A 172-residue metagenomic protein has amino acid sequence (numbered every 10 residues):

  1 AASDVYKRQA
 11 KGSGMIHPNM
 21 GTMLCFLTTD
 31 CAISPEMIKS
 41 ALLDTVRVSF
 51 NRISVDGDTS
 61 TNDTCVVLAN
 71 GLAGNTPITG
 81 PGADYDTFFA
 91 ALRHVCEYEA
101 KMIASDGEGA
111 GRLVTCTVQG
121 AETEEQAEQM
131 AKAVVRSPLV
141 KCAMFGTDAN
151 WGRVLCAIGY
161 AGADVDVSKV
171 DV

Functional and structural regions predicted by a protein language model:
A2-Y6: Short, small-residue-biased leader/transition segments that mark boundaries at the very start of proteins
G14, T28, L43-V46, F50 (+8 more regions): Signal for well-folded cores of large energy- and translation-related assemblies
G14-G74: Mobile "lid/hinge" segments at catalytic clefts and subdomain interfaces of large enzymes
H17-T22, P77-T79, A127-Q129, C156: Short acidic, glycine/serine/threonine-rich loops at helix termini
C65-V67, G111-T123, W151-A161: A short beta-alpha structural unit
N70-G146: A glycine- and small/hydrophobic-rich beta-loop-beta segment that serves as a flexible "lid/hinge" or phosphate-binding
E128-K132, R136-V172: Internal helix-turn-beta structural module
